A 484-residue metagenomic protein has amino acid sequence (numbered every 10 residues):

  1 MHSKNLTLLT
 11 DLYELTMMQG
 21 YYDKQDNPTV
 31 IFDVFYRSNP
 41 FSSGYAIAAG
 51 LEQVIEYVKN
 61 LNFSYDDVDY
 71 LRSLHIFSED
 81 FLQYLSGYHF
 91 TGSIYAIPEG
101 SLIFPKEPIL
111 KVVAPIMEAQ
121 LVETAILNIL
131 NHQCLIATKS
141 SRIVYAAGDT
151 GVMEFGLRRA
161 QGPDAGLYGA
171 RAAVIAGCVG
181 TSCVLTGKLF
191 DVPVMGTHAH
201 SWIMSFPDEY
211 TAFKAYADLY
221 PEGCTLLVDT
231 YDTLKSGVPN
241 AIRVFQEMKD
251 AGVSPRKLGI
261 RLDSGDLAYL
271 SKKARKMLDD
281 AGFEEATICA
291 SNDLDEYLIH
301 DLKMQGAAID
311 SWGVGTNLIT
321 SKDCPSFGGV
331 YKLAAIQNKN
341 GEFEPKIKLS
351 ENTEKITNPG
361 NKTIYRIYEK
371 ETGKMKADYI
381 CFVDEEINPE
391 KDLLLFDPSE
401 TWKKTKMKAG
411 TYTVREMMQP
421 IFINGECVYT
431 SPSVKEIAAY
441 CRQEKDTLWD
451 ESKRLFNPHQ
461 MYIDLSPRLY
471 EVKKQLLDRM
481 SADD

Functional and structural regions predicted by a protein language model:
M1-E222, K249-D250, R256, K332-D484: Ordered alpha/beta subdomains of enzyme catalytic regions
S201-C381: Glycine-rich phosphate/ribose-binding loops and adjacent secondary-structure elements that form binding surfaces
